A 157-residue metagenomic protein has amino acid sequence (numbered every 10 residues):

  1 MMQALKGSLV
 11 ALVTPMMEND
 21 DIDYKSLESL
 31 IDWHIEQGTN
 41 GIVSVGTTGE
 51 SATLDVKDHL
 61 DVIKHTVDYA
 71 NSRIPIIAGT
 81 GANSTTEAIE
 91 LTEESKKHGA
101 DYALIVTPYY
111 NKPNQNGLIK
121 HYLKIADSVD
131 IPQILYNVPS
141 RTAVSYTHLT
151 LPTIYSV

Functional and structural regions predicted by a protein language model:
M1-M2, I154: Intrinsic low-complexity, intrinsically disordered segments enriched in polar/basic residues
Q3-K6, Y24-A143: Active-site beta->alpha loop and helix N-cap motifs at the rims of alpha/beta catalytic domains
K6-E18, V45: Generic N-terminal amphipathic, Lys/Arg-enriched alpha-helix
V13, P139, P152: Anionic group-transfer/hydrolysis microenvironments
M16, S95, P108, Y155-S156: Generic low-complexity, intrinsically disordered sequence content enriched in small uncharged/hydrophobic residues
H148-V157: Single conserved hydrophobic/aromatic residue that forms the stacking wall/gate of nucleotide- or nucleobase-binding
